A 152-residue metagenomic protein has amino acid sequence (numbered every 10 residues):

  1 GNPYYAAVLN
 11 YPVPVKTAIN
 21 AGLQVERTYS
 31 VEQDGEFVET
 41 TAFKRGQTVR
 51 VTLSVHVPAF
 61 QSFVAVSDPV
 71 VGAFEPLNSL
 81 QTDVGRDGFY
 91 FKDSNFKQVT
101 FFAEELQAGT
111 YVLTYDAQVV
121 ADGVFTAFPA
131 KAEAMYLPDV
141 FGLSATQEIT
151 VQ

Functional and structural regions predicted by a protein language model:
G1-V151: Long, domain-scale non-catalytic interaction/scaffolding regions in large secretory-pathway and trafficking proteins
